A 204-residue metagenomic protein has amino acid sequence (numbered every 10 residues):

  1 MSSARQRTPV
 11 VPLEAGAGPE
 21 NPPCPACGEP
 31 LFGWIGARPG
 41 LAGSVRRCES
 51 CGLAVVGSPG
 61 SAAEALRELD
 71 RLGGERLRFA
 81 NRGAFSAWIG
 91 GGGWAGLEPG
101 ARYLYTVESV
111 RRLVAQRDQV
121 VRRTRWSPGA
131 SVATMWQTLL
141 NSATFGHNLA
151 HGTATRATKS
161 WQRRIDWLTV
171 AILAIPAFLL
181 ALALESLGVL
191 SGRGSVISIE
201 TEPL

Functional and structural regions predicted by a protein language model:
M1-L77, R125-W126, G194-L204: Conserved N-terminal segment of class I S-adenosyl-L-methionine
S3-P12, F79-A115: Short, glycine-/aromatic-enriched active-site segment of Class I SAM-dependent methyltransferases
L13-A17, L41, R102-Y103, T169-I172 (+1 more regions): Aromatic-acidic/polar surface patches that form glycan- and anion
P22-G33, V107-S127, P176-A177: A SAM-dependent methyltransferase catalytic signature shared across enzymes that methylate proteins
G40-L41, R122-K159: Conserved catalytic loop of SAM-dependent methyltransferase domains
G60-S61, S86-G91, A133-L140: Short aromatic-enriched loop/helix-cap "lid" or pocket-rim segments at secondary-structure transitions that line
E68-L72, I89-E98, L139-T144: Short glycine/proline- and charge-enriched loop/turn segments that cap or connect secondary-structure elements
S160-I197: A transmembrane-helix-recognition feature enriched in membrane-embedded lipid enzymes and envelope glyco-/phospholipid
